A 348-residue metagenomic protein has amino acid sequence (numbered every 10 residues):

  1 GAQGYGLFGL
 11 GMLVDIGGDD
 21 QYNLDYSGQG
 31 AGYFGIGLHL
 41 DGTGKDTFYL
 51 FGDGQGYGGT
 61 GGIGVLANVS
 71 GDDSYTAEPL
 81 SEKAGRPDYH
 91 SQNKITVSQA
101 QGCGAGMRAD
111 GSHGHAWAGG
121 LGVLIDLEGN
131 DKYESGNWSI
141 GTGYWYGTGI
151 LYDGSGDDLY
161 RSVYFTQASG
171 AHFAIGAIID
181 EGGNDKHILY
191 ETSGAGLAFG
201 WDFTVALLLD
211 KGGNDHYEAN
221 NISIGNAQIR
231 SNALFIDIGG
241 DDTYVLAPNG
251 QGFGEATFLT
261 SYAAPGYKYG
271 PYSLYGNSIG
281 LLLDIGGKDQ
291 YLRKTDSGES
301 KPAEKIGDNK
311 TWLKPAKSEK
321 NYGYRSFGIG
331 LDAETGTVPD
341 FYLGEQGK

Functional and structural regions predicted by a protein language model:
G1-I16, S112-H113, G119-N130, S139 (+1 more regions): N-terminal segments that cap or nucleate solenoid repeat domains
A2-F8, N23-F34, L50-T60, R108-G119 (+5 more regions): Short, motif-level signal for alpha-helix interfacial/capping segments enriched in acidic residues and aromatics/proline
A2-Q3, G18-N23, G28-Q29, G44-Y49 (+15 more regions): Extracellular beta-strand scaffolds
G6, N23, T76, H90 (+11 more regions): Compositionally biased, intrinsically disordered low-complexity regions enriched in proline and serine
G9-G17, Y33-T43, G58-S70, R86-Y89 (+8 more regions): Well-ordered beta-strand segments characteristic of repetitive beta-sheet solenoids
Q29-G30, G54-Y57, T76-H115, G141-T142 (+4 more regions): Acidic/polar low-complexity surface segments
Q290-K348: Extracellular/surface-exposed low-complexity segments
